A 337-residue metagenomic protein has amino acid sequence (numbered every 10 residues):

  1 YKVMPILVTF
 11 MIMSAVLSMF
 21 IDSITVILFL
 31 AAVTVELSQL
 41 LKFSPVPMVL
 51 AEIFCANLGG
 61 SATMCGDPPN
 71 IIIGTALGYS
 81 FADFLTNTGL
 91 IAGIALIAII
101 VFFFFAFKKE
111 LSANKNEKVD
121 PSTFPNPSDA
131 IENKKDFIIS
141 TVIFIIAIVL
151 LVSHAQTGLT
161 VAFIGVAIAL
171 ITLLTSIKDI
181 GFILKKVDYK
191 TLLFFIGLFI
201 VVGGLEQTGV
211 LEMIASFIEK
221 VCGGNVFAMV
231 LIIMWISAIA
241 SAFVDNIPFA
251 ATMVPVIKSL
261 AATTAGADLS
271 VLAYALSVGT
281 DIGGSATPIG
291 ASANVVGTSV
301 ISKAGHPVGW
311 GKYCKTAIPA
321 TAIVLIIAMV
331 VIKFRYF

Functional and structural regions predicted by a protein language model:
Y1-P5, F10-S23, C55-T63, I91-I99 (+3 more regions): Helix-loop-helix module between adjacent transmembrane segments
M4-I12, V26, V49-L50, L85 (+8 more regions): Hydrophobic alpha-helical transmembrane segments
M4-M11, E52-T63, P121-S128, T191-L205 (+4 more regions): Small-residue-rich segments of transmembrane alpha-helices in multi-pass membrane proteins, especially helix faces
L17-I53, P68, I72-N87, D188 (+1 more regions): Membrane-interfacial helix-loop connectors
L40-V46, L50, A62-T63, A82-E132 (+1 more regions): Juxtamembrane and boundary regions of transmembrane helices in multi-pass small-molecule transporters and channels
T63-P68, I146-V152, L198-F217, G283 (+1 more regions): Hydrophobic alpha-helical transmembrane segments in multi-pass integral membrane proteins
L96-D179: Long, contiguous bundles of hydrophobic transmembrane helices that form the permeation core of multi-pass
L159-F227: Hydrophobic transmembrane alpha-helices of multi-pass solute/ion transporters
